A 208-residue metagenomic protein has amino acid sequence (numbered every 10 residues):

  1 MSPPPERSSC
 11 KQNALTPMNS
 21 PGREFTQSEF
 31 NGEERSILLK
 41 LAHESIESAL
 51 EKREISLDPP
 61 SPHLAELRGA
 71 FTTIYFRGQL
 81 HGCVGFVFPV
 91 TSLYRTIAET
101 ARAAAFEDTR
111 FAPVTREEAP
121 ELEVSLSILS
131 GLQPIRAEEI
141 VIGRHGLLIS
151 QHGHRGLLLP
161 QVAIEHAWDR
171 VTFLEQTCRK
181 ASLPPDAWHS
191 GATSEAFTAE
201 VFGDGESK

Functional and structural regions predicted by a protein language model:
S2-P3, R7-K208: Basic nucleic-acid-binding interfaces
